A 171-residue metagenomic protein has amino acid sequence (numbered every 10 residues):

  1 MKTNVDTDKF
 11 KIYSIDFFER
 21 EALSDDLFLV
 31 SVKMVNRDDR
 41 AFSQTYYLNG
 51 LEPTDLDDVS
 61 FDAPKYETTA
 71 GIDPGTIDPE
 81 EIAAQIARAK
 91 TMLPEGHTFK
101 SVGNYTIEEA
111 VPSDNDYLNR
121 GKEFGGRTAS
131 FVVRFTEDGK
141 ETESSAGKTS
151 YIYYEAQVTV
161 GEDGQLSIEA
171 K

Functional and structural regions predicted by a protein language model:
T3: Cationic-aromatic interfacial patches
D6-T45, E109-Y151: Exposed beta-strand-loop-beta-strand "reactive/processing" segments of non-cytosolic proteins
A22, A41, A63, A70 (+6 more regions): A sequence-composition feature that detects small, non-aromatic residues
D38-A63, K140-K171: A short, surface-exposed beta-strand/turn
P53-T106: Long, charged/polar, surface-exposed segments that mediate recognition or autoinhibition
I72, T76, N104, G126-R127 (+3 more regions): Intrinsically disordered, low-complexity regions
